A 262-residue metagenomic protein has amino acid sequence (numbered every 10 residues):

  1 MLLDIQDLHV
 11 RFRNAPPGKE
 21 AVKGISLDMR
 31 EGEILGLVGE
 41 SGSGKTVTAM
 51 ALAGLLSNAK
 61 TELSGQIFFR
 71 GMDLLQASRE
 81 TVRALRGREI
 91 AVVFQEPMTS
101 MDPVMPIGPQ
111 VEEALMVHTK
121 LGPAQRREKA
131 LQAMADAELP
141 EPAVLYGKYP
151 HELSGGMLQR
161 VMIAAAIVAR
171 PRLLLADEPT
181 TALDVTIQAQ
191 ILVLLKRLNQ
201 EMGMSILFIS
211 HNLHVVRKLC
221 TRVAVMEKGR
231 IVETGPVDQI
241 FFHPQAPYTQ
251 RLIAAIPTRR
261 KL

Functional and structural regions predicted by a protein language model:
L2, R11-G24, L55-K60, S78-T81 (+2 more regions): A short, flexible loop at the N-terminus of ABC-type nucleotide-binding domains that lies
T61-D73: Conserved ABC transporter NBD signature motif
K148-L153, M157: Conserved ABC ATPase signature
V168-R172: A short, proline-enriched helix->beta-strand linker immediately N-terminal to the Walker B motif in ABC-type P-loop
A189-M202, H214: Helical segment within the ABC ATPase nucleotide-binding domain
V216-K218: A short, surface-exposed alpha-helical micro-motif characterized by mixed small hydrophobic and charged/polar residues
I231-G235: ABC ATPase "signature
